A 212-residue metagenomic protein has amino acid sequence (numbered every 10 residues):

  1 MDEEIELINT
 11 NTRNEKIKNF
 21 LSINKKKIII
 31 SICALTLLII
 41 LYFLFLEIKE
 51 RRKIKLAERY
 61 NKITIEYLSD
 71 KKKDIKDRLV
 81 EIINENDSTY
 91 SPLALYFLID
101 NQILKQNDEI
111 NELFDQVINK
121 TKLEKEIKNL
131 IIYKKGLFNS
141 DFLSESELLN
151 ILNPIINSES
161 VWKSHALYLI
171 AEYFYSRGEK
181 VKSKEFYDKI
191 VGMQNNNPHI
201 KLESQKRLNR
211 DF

Functional and structural regions predicted by a protein language model:
M1-L37: N-terminal positive-inside, membrane-proximal cytosolic segments immediately preceding the first
D2, T10, I54-Y60, S69-K76: Acidic, proline-/serine-/threonine-rich low-complexity intrinsically disordered segments
D2-T10, I65, N119-L123, I127: Acidic, proline/glycine-rich low-complexity intrinsically disordered segments
L38-E58: Transmembrane signal-anchor/signal-peptide helices with a preference for the extracytoplasmic
E47, I83-E85, N119-L123: Flexible helix-coil transition and linker loops at the boundaries of alpha-helical arrays
K53, K72-K73, N107-D108, E145 (+1 more regions): TPR-repeat structural position
K62-L93: Short extracytoplasmic
T89, L95, Q102, L113-F212: Soluble extracytoplasmic domains of inner/organellar membrane proteins
